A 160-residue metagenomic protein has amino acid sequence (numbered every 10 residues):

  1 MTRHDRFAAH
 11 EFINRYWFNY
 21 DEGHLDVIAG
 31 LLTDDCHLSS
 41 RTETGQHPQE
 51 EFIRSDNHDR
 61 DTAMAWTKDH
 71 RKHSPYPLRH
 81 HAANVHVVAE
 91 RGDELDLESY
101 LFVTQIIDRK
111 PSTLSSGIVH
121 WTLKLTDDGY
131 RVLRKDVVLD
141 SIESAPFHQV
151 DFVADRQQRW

Functional and structural regions predicted by a protein language model:
M1-D34: Short, low-complexity N-terminal intrinsically disordered segments enriched in polar/charged residues
R3, F7, E50-R54, K110: Charge-dense, low-complexity intrinsically disordered segments
N19-I28, D61, S144-D155: Short N-terminal signal/transit or membrane-insertion segments and the immediately adjacent low-complexity/disordered
V27, T33-Y100: A solvent-exposed, acidic/Ser-Thr-rich amphipathic alpha-helical stretch
Y76-W160: A beta-strand edge to alpha-helix "cap/lid" segment located at domain peripheries
